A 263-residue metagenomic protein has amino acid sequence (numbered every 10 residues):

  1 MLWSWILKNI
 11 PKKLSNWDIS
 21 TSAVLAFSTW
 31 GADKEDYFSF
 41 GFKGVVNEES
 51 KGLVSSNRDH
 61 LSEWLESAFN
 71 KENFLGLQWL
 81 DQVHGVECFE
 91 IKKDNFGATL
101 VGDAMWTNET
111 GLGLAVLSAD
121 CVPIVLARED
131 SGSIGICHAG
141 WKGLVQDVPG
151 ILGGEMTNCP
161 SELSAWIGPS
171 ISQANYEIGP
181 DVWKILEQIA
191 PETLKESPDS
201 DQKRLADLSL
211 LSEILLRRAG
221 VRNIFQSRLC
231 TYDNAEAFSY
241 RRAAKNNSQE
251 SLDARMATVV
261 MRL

Functional and structural regions predicted by a protein language model:
M1-L263: Active-site microenvironment for binding and transforming phosphate-containing groups
